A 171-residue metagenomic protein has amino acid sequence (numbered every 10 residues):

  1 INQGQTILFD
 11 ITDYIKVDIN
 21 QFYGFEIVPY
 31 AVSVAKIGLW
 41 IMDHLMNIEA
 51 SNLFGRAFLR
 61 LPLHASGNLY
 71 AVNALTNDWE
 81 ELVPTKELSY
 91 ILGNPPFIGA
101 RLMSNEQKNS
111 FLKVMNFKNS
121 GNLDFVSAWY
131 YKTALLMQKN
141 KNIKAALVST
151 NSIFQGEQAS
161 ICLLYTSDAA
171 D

Functional and structural regions predicted by a protein language model:
I1-L164: SAM-dependent methyltransferase catalytic region
Y165-D171: Conserved small/polar residues in nucleotide/adenosyl-binding loops
